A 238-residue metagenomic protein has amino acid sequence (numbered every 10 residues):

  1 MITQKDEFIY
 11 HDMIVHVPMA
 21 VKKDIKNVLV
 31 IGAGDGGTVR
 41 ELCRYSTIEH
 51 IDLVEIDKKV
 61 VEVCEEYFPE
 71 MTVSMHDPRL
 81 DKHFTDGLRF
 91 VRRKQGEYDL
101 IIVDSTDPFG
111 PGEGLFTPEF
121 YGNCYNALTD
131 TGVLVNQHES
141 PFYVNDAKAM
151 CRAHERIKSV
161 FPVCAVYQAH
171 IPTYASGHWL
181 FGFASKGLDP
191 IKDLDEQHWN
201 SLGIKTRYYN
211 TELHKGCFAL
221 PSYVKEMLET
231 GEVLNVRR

Functional and structural regions predicted by a protein language model:
M1-I2: Short, surface-exposed beta-strand-loop junctions and turns on beta-sheet-rich folds
D6-T131, Y143-M150: The AdoMet/dcAdoMet-binding core of the Class I SAM-like
E41, Y45, R156-V160, K186: Alpha-helical structural signal in soluble globular domains
Y121-G122, A147-Q168, G182: Conserved Class I S-adenosyl-L-methionine
T131-H138: Conserved beta-strand signature within the Rossmann-like core of class I S-adenosyl-L-methionine
N136, V163-Q168, I191-L194: Acidic/polar loop patches that form or flank catalytic/metal-binding clefts of enzymes that bind anionic ligands
A169-T173: Short proline/glycine-enriched turn/loop segments at secondary-structure junctions
S176-R238: SAM/dcSAM-binding transferase cores
